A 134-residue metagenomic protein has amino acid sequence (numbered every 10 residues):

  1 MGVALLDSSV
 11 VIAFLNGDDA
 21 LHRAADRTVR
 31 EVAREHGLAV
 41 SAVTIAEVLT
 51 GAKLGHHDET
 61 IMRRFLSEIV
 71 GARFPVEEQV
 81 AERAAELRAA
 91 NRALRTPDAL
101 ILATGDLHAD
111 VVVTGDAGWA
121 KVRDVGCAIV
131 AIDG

Functional and structural regions predicted by a protein language model:
M1-V3, A72, L102-G134: Acidic, PIN/NYN-like endoribonuclease modules and their adjacent C-terminal/linker elements
M1-V40, A52-R64, D133-G134: Short, well-structured N-terminal submotif of metal-dependent ribonuclease cores
V10, T44, V80, L100-I101 (+1 more regions): Alpha-helix capping/helix-boundary segments
I12-F14, A52, I69-V70, R88-N91: Short amphipathic alpha-helical interaction patches enriched in hydrophobic/aromatic residues with interspersed Lys/Arg
R34-E35, E68-I69, A90, H108 (+1 more regions): Structured helix-beta-strand junction loops
G71-G115: Active-site neighborhoods of divalent-metal-dependent phosphate/nucleic-acid chemistry enzymes
